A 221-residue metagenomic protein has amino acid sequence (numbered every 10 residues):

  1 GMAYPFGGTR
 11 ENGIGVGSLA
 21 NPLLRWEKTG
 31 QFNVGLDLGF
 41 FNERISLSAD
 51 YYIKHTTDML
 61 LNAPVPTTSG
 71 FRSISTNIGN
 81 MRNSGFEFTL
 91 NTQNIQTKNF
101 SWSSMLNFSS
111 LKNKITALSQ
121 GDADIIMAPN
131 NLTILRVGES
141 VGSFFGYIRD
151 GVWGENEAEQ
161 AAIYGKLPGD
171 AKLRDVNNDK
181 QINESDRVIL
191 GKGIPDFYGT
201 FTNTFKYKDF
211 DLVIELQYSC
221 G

Functional and structural regions predicted by a protein language model:
G1, M59-A63, T67, N113-I126 (+1 more regions): Outer-membrane beta-barrel and related beta-rich outer-membrane complex signature in Gram-negative bacteria
G1-E27, S46, D50-M81: Solvent-exposed loop/turn elements at secondary-structure boundaries
L19, T29-N33, R44-S46, S73 (+3 more regions): Transmembrane beta-barrel architecture of outer-membrane proteins
V34-L38, A49, F88-T92, F201-Y207 (+1 more regions): Residues on the lipid-exposed face of transmembrane beta-strands in outer-membrane beta-barrel proteins
E43-L47, F86, K98, D209-I214: Repeated loop/turn-to-beta-strand initiation elements of outer-membrane beta-barrel proteins
Y51-T57, T92-N94, F108-K114, Y207-D209 (+1 more regions): Transmembrane beta-strands of outer-membrane beta-barrel pores
T76, Q93-K192: Conserved small-residue
K192-G221: Glycine-rich, aromatic-lined ligand/substrate-binding cores of catalytic and carbohydrate-binding domains
